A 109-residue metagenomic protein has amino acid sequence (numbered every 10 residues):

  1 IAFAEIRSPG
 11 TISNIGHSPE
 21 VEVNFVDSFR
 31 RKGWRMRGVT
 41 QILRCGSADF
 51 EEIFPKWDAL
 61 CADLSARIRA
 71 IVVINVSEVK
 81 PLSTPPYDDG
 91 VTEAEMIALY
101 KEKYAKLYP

Functional and structural regions predicted by a protein language model:
I1-R30: A short mixed-secondary-structure module that forms the rim of ligand-binding clefts
F3, M36, P81-T84: Generic structural "secondary-structure junction" signal
T11, M36, D49-I53: Amphipathic alpha-helical interface surfaces
I12-I15, R35, P85: A short, polar/proline- and glycine-enriched secondary-structure boundary/capping micro-motif
P19-V21, K32-M36, I68-V72, S77: Generic beta-strand structural signal
D27-Q41: Short, structured protein-protein interaction patches enriched in aromatics and acidic/basic residues, typified by
Q41-P109: C-terminal edge-of-domain segments
